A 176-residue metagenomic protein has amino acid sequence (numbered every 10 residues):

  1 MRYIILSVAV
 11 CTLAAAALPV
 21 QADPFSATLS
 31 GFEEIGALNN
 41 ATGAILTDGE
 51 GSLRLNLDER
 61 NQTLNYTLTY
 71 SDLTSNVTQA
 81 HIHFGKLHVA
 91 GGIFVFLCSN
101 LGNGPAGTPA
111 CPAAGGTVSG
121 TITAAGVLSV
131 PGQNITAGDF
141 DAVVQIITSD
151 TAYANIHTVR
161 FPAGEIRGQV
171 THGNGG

Functional and structural regions predicted by a protein language model:
M1-I4: Positively charged n-region of N-terminal signal peptides that target proteins for export
S7-A15: Bacterial N-terminal signal peptides
V20-A80, F84-G176: Metal-centered catalytic cores of metalloenzymes
